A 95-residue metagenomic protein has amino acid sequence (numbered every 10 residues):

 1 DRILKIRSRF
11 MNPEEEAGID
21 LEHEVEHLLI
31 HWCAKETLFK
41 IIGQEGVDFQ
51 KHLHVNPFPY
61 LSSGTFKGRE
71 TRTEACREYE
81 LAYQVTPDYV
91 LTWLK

Functional and structural regions predicted by a protein language model:
R2-K95: Core catalytic alpha/beta fold that binds nucleotide/phospho-ligands
